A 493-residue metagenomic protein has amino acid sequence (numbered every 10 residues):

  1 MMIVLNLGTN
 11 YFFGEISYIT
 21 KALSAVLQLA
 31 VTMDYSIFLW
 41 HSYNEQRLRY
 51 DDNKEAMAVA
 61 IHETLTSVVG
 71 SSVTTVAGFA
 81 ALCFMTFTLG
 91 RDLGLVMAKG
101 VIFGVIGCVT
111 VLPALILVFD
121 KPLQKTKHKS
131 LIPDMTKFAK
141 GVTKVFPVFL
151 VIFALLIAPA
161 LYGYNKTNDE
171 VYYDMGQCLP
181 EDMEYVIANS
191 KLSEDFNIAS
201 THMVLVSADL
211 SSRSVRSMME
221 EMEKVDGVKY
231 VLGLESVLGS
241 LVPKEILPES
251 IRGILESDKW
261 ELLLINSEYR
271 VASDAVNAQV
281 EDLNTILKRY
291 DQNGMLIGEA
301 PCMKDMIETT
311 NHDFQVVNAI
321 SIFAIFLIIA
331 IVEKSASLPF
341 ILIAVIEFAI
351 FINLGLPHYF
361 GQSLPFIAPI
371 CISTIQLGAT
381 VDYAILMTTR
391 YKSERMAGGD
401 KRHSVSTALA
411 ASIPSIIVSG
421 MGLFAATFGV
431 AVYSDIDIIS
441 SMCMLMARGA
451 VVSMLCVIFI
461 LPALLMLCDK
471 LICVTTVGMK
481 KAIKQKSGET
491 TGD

Functional and structural regions predicted by a protein language model:
M1-E170, A278, K288-D493: Membrane-embedded transmembrane helical bundles of large multi-pass transporters/channels
N165, E170-Y172, G176-L338, A344-S363: Structured non-transmembrane domains adjacent to transmembrane bundles in polytopic membrane proteins
